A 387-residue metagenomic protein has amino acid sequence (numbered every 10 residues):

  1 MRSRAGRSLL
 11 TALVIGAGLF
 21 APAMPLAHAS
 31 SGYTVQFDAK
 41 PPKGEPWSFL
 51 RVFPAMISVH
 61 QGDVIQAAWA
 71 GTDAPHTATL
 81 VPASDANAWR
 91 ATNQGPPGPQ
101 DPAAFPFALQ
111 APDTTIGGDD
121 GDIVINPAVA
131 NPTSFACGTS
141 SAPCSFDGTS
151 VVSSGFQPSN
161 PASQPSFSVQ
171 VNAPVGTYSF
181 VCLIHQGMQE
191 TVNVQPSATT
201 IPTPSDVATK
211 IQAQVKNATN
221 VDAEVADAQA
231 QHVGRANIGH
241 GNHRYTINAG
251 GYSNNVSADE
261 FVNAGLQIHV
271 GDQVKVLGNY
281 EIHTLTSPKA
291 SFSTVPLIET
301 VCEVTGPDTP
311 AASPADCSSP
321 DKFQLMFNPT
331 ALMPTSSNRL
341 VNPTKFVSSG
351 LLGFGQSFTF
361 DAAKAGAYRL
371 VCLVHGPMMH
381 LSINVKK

Functional and structural regions predicted by a protein language model:
M1-L13: Bacterial N-terminal signal peptides that target proteins for export
S3-G6, P22, L26-H28: Serine/threonine-biased, Pro/acidic-interspersed low-complexity stretches characteristic of secreted/cell-surface
L10-P22: Bacterial N-terminal signal peptides
L26-K387: Extracytoplasmic copper-binding redox domains, predominantly the cupredoxin/blue-copper superfamily
